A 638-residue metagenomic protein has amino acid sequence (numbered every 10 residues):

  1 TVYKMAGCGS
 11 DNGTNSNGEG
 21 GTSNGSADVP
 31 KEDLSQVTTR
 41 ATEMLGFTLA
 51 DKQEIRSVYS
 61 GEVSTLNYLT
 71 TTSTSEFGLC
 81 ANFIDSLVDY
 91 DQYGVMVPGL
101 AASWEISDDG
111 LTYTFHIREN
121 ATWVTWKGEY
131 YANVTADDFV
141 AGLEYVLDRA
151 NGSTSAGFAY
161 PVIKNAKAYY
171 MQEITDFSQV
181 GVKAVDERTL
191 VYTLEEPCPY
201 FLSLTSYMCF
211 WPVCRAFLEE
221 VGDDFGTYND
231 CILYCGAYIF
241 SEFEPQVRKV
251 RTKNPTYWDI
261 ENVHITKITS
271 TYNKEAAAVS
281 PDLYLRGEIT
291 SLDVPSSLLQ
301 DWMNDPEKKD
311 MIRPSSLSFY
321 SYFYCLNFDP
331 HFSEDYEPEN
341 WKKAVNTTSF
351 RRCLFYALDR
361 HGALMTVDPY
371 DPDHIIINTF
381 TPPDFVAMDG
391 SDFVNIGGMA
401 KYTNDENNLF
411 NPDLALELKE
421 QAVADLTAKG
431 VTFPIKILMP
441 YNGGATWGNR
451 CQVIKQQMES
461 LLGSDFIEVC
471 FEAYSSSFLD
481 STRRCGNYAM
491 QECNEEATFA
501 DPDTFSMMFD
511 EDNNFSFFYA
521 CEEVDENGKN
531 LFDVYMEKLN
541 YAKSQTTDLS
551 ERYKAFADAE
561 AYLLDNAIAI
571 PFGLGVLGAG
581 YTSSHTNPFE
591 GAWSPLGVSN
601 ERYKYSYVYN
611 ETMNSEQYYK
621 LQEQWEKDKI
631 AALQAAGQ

Functional and structural regions predicted by a protein language model:
A41, R56-D108, L233: N-terminal lobe/hinge region of extracytoplasmic solute-binding protein
D51-G61, T112-H116, F139-G142, L190 (+5 more regions): Short, well-ordered beta-strand elements
Q92, T175-Q179, K183-R188, T193-T269 (+1 more regions): Gly/Pro-rich hinge or "lid" segments in bacterial periplasmic/extracellular proteins
A102-A159, V191, S280-R286, W341-N346 (+2 more regions): Aromatic- and charge-enriched surface segment that lines or borders ligand/interaction sites
A136-A141, E187-T193, I265-K267, L317-A387 (+2 more regions): Alpha-helical secondary-structure segments
V221-N229, T256-D305: Ligand-site clamp/hinge motif
P245, D405-A497, L531, L577 (+1 more regions): Ligand/substrate-recognition segments at binding pockets and active sites
F355-N395, T446-Q456, S481-Q638: Detector for C-terminal structural segments
